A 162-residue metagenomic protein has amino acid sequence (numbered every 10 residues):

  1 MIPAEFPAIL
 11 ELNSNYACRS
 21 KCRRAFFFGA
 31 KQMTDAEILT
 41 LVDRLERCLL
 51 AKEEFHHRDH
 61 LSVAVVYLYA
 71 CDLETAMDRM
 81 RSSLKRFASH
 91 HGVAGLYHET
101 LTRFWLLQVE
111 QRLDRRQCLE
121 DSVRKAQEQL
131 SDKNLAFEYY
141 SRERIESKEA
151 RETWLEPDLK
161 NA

Functional and structural regions predicted by a protein language model:
F6, Y16, F26-F28: Aromatic (phenylalanine/tyrosine) cluster motif
L10-L12: Leucine-biased recognition of intrinsically disordered, low-complexity hydrophobic segments
K31-T34, R116: Intrinsic-disorder-associated interaction segments
M33-L50: Intrinsically disordered, low-complexity serine/threonine- and proline-rich regulatory segments
C48-C118: Conserved, aromatic- and glycine-enriched, well-ordered alpha/beta core segments that occur as contiguous structural
H98-A162: A charged, amphipathic interaction segment
